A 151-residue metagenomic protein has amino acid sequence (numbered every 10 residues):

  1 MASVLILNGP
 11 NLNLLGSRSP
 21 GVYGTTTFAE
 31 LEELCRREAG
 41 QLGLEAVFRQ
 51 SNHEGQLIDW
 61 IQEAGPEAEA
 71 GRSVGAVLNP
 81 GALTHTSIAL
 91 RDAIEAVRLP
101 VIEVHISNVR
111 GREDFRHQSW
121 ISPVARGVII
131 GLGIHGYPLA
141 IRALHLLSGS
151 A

Functional and structural regions predicted by a protein language model:
M1-V4: Extreme N-terminal starter segment of soluble prokaryotic enzymes
G21-G40: Short catalytic helix/loop segments, enriched in acidic residues and glycine and frequently bearing histidine
E45-G55: Short beta->alpha junction loops
Q56-N79: Short, electropositive alpha-helical surface patch
R72-R110: Mid-chain, well-packed structural core segment of small domains
R91-A93, R112-I121: Active-site-proximal loop->helix
R116-I134: Short beta-strand elements at the ligand-binding edges of bilobed clamshell
I130-A151: A charged, well-structured terminal subsegment
